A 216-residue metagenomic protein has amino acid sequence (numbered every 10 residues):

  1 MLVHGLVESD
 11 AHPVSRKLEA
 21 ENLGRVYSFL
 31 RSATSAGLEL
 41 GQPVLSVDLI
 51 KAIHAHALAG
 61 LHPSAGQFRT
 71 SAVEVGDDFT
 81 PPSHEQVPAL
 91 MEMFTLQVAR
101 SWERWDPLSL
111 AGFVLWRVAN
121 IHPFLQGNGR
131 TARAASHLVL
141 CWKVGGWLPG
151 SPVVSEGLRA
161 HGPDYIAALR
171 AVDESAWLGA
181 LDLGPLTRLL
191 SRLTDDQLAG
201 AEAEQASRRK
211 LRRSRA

Functional and structural regions predicted by a protein language model:
M1-A216: FIC/Doc superfamily catalytic core
